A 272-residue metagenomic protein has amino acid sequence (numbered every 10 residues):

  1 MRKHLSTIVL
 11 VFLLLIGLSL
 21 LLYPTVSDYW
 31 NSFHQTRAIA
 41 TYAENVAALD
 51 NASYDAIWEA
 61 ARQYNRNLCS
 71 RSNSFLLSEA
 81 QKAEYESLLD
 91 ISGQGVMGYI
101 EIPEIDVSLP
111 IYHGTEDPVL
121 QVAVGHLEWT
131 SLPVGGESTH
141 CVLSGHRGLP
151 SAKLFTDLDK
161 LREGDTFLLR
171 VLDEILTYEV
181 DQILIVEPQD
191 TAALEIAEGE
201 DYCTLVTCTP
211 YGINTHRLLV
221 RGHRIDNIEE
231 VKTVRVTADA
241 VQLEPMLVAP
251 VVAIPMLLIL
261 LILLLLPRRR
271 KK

Functional and structural regions predicted by a protein language model:
M1-H4, R270-K272: Positively charged n-region of N-terminal signal peptides that target proteins for export
K3-P245: Solvent-exposed, non-transmembrane regions of membrane-associated and secreted proteins
R235-K272: C-terminal single-pass membrane-anchor helix
